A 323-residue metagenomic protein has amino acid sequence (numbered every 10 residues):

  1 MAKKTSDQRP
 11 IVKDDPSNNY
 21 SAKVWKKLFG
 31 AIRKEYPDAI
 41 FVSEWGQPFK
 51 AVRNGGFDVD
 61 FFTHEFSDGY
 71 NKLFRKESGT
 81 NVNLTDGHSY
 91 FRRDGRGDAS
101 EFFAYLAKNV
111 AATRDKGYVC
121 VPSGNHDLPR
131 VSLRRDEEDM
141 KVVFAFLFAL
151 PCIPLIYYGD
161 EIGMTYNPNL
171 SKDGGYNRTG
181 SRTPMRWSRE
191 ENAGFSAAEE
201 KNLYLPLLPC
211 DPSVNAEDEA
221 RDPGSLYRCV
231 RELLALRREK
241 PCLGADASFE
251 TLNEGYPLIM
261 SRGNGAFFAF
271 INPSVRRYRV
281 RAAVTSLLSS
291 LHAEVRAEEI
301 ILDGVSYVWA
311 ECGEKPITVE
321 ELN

Functional and structural regions predicted by a protein language model:
M1-T285, S289-N323: Active-site and adjacent substrate-binding regions of carbohydrate-active enzymes
